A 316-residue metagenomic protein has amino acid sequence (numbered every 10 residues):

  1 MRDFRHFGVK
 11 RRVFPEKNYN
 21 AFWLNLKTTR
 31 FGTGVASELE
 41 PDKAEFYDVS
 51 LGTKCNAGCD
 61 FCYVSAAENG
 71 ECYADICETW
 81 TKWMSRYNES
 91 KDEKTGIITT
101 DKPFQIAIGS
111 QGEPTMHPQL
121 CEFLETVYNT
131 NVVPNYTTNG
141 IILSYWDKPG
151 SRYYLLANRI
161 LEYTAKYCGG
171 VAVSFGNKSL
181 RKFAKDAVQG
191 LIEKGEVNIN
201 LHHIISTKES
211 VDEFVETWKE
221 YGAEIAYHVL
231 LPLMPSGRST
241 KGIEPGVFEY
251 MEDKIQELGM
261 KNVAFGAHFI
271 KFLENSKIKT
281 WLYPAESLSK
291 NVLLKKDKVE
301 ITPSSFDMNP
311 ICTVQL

Functional and structural regions predicted by a protein language model:
M1-V49, A66, G96-I97, S289: N-terminal [4Fe-4S]-dependent radical SAM core
T33-K82, E89: Canonical Radical SAM [4Fe-4S] cluster-binding loop centered on the CxxxCxxC motif and its immediate flanking residues
F46, V64-D75, S90-H117, V127-L156 (+3 more regions): Core AdoMet radical
D48, M84, R159-Y163, V215-A223: Short amphipathic alpha-helices and their capping/turn segments at secondary-structure boundaries
G58, Q111, N139, K295-K298: Residue-level recognition of short loop/turn positions
E71-Y73, G170-V292, K296-D297, I301-F306 (+1 more regions): Radical SAM enzyme [4Fe-4S]-AdoMet core and its adjacent flexible, acidic and glycine-rich loops/tails across
K82, R86, T126, Y163 (+3 more regions): Alpha-helical scaffold elements within enzyme catalytic domains, especially in hydrolases
L120-C121: Short alpha-helix within the catalytic core of nucleotide-sugar-dependent glycosyltransferases
